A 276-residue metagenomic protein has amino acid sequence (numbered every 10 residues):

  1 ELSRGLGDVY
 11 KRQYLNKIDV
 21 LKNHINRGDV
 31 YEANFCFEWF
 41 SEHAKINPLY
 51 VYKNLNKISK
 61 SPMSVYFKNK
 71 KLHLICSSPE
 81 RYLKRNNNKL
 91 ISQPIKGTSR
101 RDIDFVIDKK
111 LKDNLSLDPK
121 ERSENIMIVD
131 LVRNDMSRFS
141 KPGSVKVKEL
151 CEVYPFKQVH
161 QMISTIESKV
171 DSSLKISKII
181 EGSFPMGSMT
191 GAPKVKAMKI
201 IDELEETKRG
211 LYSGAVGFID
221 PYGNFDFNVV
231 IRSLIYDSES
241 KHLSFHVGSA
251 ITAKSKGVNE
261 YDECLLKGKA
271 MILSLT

Functional and structural regions predicted by a protein language model:
E1-Y10: Single conserved hydrophobic/aromatic residue that forms the stacking wall/gate of nucleotide- or nucleobase-binding
K11-H24: Phosphate-interacting basic helix/loop segments used at nucleotide- and nucleic-acid interfaces
Y31-I91: SIR2/sirtuin-family catalytic core signature
K68-K71, S78-P79, K84-K89, S140-P142 (+2 more regions): Short acidic-glycine loop/turn motifs at beta-strand connectors
K84-K157, S238-T276: Cytosolic ligand/metal-binding cores
M162-T276: Conserved hydrophobic core element of enzyme catalytic domains
